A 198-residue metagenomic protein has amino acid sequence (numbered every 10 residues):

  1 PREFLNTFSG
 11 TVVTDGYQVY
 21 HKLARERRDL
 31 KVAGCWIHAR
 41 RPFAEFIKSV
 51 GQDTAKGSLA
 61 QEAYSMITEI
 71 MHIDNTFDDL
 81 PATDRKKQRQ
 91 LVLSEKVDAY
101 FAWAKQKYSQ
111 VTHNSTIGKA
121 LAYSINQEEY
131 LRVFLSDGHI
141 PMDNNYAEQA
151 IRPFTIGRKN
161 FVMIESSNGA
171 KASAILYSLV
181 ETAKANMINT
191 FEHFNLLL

Functional and structural regions predicted by a protein language model:
P1-L198: Catalytic center-proximal scaffold of phosphoryl-transfer enzymes
